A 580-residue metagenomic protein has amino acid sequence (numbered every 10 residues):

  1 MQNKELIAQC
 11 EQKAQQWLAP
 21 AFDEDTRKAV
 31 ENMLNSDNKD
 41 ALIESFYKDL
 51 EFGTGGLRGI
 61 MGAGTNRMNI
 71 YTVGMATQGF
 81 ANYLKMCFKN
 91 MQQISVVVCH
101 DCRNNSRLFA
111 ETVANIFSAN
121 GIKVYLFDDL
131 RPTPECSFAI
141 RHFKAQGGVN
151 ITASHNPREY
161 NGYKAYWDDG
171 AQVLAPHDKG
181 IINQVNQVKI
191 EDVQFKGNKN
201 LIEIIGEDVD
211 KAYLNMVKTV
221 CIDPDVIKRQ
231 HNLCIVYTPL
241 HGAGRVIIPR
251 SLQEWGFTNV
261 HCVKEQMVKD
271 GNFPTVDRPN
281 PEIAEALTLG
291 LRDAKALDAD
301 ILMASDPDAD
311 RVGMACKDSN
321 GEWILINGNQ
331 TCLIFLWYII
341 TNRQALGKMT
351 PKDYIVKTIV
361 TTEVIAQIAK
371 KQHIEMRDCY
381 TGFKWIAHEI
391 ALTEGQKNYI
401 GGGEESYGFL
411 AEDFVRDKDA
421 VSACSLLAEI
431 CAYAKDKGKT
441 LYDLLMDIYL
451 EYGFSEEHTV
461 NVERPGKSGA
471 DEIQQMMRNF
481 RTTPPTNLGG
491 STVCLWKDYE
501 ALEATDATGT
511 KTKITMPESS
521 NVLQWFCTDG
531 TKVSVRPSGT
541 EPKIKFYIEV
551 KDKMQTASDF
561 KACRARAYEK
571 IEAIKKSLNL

Functional and structural regions predicted by a protein language model:
I7-V113, E203-N232, A243: An N-terminal, well-structured beta->alpha segment
W17, A21, D25, A41-S45 (+3 more regions): Gly/Ser/Thr-enriched, mixed-charge loops and adjacent short helices that form phosphate/oxyanion-binding elements
F46-N66, A153-N156, I235, P239-S251 (+4 more regions): Conserved phosphate/anionic-ligand binding catalytic regions in large, soluble enzymes, centered on
V97-Y160, T258-G313: N-terminal small/polar loop signature for handling phosphorylated ligands or for N-terminal nucleophile
F109-F117, Y160-W167, D310-Q330, I365: Short Gly/Thr/Asp-enriched flexible loops that form oxyanion-binding sites at enzyme active sites
Y166-Q194, N329-D353, K357-A366, A420: Glycine-rich phosphate-binding loop plus the immediately following alpha-helix
K295, A299-I301, E322-I324, N342-R536 (+2 more regions): Phosphate-binding and adjacent anionic-ligand microenvironments
